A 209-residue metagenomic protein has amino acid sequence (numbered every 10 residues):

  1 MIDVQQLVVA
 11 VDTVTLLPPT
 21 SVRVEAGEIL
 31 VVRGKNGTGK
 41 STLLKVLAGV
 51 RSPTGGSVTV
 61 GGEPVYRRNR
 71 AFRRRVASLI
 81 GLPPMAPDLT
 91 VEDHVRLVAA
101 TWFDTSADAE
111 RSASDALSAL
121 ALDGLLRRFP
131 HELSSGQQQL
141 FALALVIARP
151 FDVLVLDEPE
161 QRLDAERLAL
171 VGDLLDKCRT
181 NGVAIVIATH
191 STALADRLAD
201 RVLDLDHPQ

Functional and structural regions predicted by a protein language model:
R33-K35: The feature captures the beta-strand-to-loop junction immediately N-terminal to the Walker
A48: Helix-to-loop junction immediately C-terminal to a conserved catalytic motif
G56-R67, F72: Conserved ABC transporter NBD signature motif
L89-T101: Q-loop/switch helix immediately C-terminal to the Walker
R96, D108-L125: Conserved ABC ATPase "signature" region
F129-L133: Conserved ABC ATPase signature
L143: Hydrophobic anchor residue at the start of the ABC signature
